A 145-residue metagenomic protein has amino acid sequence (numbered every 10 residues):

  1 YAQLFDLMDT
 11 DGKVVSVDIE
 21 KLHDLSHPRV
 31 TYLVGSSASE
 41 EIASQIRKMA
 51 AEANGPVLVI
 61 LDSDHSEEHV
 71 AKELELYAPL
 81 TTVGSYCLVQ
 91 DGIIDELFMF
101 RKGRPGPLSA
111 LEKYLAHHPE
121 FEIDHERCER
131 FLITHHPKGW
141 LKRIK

Functional and structural regions predicted by a protein language model:
Y1-K145: S-adenosylmethionine/decaboxylated-SAM
